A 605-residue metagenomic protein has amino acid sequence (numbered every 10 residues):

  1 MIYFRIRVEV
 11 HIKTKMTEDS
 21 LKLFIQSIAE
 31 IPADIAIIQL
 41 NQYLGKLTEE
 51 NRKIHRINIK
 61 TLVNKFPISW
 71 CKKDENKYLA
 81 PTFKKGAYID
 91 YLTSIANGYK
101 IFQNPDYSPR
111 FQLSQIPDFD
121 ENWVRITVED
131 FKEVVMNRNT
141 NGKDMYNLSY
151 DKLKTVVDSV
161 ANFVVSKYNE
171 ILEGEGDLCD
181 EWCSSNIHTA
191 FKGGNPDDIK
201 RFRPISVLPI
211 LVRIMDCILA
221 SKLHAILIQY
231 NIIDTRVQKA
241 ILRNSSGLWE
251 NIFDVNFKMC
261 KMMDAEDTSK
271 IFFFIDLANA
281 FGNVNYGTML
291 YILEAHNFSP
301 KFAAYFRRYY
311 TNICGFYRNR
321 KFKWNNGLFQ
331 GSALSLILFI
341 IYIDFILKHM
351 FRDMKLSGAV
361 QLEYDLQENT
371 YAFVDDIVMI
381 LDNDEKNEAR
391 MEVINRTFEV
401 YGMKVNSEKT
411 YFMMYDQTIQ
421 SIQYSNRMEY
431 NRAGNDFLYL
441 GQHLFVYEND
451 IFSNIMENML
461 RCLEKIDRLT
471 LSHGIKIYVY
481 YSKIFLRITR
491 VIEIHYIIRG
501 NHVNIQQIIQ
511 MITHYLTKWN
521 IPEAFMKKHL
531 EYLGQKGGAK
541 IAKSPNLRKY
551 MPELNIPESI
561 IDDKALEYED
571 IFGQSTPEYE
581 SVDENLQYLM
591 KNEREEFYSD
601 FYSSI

Functional and structural regions predicted by a protein language model:
K15-D19, L23-K200, I210, I214 (+3 more regions): Surface-exposed loop/turn segments and immediately adjacent short secondary-structure elements within folded domains
A80, L92, N139-D151, R203 (+9 more regions): Short, conserved catalytic/metal-binding micro-motifs enriched in Asp/Glu and His
P117-I341, F345: Conserved pre-catalytic core of RNA-dependent polymerases
D144, S184-I187, R203, V237-L242 (+8 more regions): Catalytic palm active-site di-aspartate
R390-R396: Short amphipathic alpha-helices in soluble, non-transmembrane regions that often serve as interface/regulatory elements
K404-N435, I451: Short, conserved micro-motifs composed of acidic
R427-I498: Basic, alpha-helical interaction scaffolds
I477, E493-I494, N501-I605: Acidic catalytic cores of enzymes that act on phosphate-bearing nucleotides/polynucleotides
